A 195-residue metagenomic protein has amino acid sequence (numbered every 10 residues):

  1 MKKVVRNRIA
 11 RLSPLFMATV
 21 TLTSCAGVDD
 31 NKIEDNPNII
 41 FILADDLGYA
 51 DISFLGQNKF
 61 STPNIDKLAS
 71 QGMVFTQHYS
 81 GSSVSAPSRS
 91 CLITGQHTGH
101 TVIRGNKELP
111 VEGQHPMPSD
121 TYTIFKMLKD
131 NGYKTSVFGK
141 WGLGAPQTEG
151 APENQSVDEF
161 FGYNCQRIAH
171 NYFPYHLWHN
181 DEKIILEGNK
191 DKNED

Functional and structural regions predicted by a protein language model:
K2, L12, L22-D195: Formylglycine-dependent sulfatase
R6-L15: Sec-dependent signal peptide recognition, specifically the positively charged N-region followed immediately by
